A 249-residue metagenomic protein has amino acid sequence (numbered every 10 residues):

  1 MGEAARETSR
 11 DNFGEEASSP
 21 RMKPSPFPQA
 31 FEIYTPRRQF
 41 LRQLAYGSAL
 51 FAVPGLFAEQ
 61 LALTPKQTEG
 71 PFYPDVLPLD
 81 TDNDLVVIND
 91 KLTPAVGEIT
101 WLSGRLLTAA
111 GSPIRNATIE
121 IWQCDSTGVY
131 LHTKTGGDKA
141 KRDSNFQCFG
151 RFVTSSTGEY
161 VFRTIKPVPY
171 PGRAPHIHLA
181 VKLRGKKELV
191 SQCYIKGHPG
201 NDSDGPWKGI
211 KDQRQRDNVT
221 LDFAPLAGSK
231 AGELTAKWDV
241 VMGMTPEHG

Functional and structural regions predicted by a protein language model:
M1-Q39, Y46-L50: N-terminal secretory signal peptides
K23, A30, P36, R42 (+3 more regions): A general marker of short, structured functional hotspots
F40-R42, D80-T81: A short alpha-helix capping/helix-coil boundary motif
F57-G249: Beta-strand-dominated extracellular/periplasmic modules and repeats in secreted or surface-exposed proteins
